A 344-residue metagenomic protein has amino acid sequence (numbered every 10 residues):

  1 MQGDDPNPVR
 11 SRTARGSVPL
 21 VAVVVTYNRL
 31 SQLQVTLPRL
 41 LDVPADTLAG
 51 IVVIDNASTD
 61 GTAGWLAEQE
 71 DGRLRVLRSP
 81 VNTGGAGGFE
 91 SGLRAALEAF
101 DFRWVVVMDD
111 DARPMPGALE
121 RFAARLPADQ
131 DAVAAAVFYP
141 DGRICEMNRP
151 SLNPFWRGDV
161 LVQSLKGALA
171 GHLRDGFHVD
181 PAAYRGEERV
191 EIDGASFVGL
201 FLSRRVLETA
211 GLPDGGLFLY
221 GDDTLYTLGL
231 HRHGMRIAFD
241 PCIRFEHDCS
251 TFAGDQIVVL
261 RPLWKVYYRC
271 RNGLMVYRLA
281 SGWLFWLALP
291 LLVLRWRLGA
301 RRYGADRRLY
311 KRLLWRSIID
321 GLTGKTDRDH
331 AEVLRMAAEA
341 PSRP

Functional and structural regions predicted by a protein language model:
P38-L48: Short, acidic, metal-binding catalytic loop of nucleotide-sugar glycosyltransferases
R39, D55-G64, V81, A112-M115: A conserved acidic beta->alpha catalytic loop
S79-A99: Glycine-rich, basic loop-to-helix element that forms the pyrophosphate-binding segment of sugar-nucleotide handling
D101-D111: Short beta-strand-to-loop acidic/aromatic patch adjacent to the donor-nucleotide binding site
G117-R157: Conserved donor NDP-sugar-binding/catalytic core segment of glycosyltransferases
N153-D193: Short, flexible, basic/aromatic active-site loop/helix in glycosyltransferases
G194, G199-L212, G216-I243: A short, conserved alpha-helix in the catalytic core of glycosyltransferases
W264, G282-P344: Non-catalytic, C-terminal membrane-associated alpha-helical segments of glycosyltransferases
